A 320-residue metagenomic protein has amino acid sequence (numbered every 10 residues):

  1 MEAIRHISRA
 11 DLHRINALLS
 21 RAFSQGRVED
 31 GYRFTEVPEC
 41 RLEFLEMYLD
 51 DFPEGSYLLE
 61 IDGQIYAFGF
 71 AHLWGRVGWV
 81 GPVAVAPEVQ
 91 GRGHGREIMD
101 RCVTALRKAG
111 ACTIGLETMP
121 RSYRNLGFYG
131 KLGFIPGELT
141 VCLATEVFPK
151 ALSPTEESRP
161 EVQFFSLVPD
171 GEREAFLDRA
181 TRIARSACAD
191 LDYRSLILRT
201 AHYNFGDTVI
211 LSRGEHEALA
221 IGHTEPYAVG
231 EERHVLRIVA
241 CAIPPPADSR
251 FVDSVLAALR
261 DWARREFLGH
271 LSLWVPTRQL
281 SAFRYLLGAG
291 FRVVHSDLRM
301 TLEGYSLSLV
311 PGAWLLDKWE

Functional and structural regions predicted by a protein language model:
L19-F70, R185-V209: Active-site rim helix/loop that mediates acceptor-substrate recognition in acyltransferases
S56-L58, Q64-H72, W79-A84, E215-A228 (+1 more regions): Conserved beta-strand in the GNAT
R76-E88, E231-P246: Conserved acetyl-CoA binding element of GNAT-fold acetyltransferases
V80, L106-M119, R265-P276: Conserved GNAT acetyl-CoA-binding A-motif
P82-V85, G91-L106, G130-K131, D248-D261: Conserved acetyl-CoA-binding loop-helix of GNAT-fold acetyltransferases
R92, R96, R107-C112, P120-L139 (+1 more regions): Conserved active-site alpha-helix within GNAT-family acetyltransferase domains
K131-R237: Amide-forming acyltransferase catalytic core, primarily the GNAT-like/NAT-type and related acyltransferase folds
L298-E320: C-terminal functional modules
